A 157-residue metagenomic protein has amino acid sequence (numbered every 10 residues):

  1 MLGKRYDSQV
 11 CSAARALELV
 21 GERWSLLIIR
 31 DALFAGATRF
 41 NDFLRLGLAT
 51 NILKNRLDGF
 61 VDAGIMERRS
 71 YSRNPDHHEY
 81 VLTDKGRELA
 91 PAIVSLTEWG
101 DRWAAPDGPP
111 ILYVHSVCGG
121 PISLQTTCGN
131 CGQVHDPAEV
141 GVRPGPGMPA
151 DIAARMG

Functional and structural regions predicted by a protein language model:
M1-V20, M156-G157: N-terminal leader segment of winged-helix/HTH proteins
Y6, W24-S25, I29, F40 (+2 more regions): Short histidine
C11-N51: N-terminal helix-turn-helix DNA-binding core of bacterial DNA-binding proteins
G21, R73-S95: Basic, amphipathic "hinge/linker" alpha-helix immediately C-terminal to the N-terminal HTH DNA-binding motif
F40-Y71, P75: Canonical helix-turn-helix DNA-binding module
A63, A92-W103: Alpha-helical linker/hinge and terminal dimerization helices associated with HTH transcriptional regulators
D101-G157: C-terminal regulatory/oligomerization modules of transcriptional regulators
